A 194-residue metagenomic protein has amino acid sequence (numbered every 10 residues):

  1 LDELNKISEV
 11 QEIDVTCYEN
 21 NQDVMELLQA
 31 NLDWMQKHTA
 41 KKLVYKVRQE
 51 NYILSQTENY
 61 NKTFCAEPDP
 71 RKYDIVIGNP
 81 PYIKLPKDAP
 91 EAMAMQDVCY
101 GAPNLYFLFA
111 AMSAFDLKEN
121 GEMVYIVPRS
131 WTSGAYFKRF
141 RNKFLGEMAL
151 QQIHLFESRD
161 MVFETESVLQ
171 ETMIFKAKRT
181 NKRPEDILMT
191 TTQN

Functional and structural regions predicted by a protein language model:
L1, V10-E12, N20-E26, E50-N194: Signature of N6-adenine DNA methyltransferases within the class I
N5-K6, D33-K37, L145: A general structural signal for alpha-helical elements within enzymatic catalytic domains
N5-S8, T39-K42, C65-A66: Short, flexible coil/linker elements and helix-boundary hinge sites characteristic of intrinsically disordered
T16: Conserved beta-strand positions in the Rossmann-like core of class I SAM-dependent methyltransferases
L28-L43: Short, conserved SAM-binding/catalytic segment of Class I S-adenosyl-L-methionine-dependent methyltransferases
A40-Y52: Conserved SAM-binding strand-loop segment of SAM-dependent methyltransferases
